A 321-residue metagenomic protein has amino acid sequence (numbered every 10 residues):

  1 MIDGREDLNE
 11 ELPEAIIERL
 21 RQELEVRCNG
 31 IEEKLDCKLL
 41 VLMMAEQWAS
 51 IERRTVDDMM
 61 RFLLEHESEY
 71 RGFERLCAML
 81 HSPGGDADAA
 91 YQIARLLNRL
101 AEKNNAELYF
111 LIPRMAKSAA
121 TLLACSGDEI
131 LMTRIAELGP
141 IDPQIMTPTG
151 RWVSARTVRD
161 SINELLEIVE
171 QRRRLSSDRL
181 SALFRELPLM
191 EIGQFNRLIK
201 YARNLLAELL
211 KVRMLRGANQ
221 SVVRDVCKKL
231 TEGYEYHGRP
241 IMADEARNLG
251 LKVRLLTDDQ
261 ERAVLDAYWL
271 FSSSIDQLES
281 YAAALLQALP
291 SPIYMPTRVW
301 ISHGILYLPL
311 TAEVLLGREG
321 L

Functional and structural regions predicted by a protein language model:
M1-M115, T121-L321: Terminal-region recognition feature
